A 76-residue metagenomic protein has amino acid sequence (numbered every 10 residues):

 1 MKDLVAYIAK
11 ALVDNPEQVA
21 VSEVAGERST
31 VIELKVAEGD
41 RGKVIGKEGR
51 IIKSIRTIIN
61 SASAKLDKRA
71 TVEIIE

Functional and structural regions predicted by a protein language model:
M1-K43, K53-E76: RNA-contacting regions in translation and RNA-metabolism proteins, encompassing KH/S1 modules where present
